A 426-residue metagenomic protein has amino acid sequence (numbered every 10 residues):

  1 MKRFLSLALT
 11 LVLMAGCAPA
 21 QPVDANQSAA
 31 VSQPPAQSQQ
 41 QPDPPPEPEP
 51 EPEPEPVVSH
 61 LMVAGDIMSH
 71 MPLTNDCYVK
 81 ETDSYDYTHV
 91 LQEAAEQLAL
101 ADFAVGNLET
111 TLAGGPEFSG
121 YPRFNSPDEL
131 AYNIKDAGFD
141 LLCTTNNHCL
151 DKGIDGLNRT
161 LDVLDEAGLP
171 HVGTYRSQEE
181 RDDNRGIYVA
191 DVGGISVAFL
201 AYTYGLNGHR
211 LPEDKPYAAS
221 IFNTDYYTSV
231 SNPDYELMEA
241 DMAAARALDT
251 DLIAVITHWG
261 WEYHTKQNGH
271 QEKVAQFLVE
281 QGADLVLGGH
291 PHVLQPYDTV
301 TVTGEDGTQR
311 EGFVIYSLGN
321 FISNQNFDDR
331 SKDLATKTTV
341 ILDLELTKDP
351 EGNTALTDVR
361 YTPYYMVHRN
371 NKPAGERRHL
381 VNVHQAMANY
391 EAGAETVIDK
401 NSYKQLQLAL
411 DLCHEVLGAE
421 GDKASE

Functional and structural regions predicted by a protein language model:
M1-A8: Positively charged n-region of N-terminal signal peptides that target proteins for export
L5, V23, H379-L380: Small/flexible residues
C17-A25: Bacterial lipoprotein signal-peptidase II cleavage site
A18-P19, D43-E426: Acidic, metal/ion-coordinating pockets
N26-E53: Ser/Thr/Gly/Pro-rich low-complexity, disordered linker/stalk segments of secreted and cell-surface proteins
